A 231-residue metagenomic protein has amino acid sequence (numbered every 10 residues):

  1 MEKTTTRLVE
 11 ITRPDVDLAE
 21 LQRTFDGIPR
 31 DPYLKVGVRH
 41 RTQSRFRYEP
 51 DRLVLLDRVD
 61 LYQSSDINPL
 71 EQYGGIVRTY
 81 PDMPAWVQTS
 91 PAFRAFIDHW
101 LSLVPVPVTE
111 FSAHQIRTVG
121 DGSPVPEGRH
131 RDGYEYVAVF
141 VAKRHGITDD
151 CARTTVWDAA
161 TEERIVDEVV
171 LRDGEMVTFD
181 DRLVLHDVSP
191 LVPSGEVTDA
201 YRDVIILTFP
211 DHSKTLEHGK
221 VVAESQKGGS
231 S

Functional and structural regions predicted by a protein language model:
M1-G74: N-terminal auxiliary "cap/dimerization" subdomain that precedes the catalytic jelly-roll/cupin core of mononuclear
D31-R45, D98-H114: Short glycine-rich, low-complexity/disordered patches
V36, L103-P105, G128-H130, E168-V170 (+1 more regions): A general structural signal for short secondary-structure junctions and capping/turn motifs
H40, P107, D132-Y134, R182 (+1 more regions): A short, structural micro-pattern
D51, S65, P105-V125, R172-P190: Generic detector of solvent-exposed, compositionally biased contiguous segments
V54-S112: Signature of the catalytic double-stranded beta-helix
P107-R172: Catalytic core of non-heme Fe(II) oxygenases with the double-stranded beta-helix
A152-S231: Catalytic core of Fe(II)/2-oxoglutarate
